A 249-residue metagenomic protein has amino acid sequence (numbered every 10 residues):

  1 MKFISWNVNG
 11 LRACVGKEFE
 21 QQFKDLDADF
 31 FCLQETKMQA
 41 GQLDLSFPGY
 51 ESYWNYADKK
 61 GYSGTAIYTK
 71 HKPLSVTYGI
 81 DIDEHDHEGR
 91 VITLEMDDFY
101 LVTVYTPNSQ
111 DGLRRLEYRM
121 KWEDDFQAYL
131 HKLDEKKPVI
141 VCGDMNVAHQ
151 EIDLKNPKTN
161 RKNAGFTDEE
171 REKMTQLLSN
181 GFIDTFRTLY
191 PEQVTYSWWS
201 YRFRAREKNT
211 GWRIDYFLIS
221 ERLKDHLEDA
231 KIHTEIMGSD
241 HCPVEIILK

Functional and structural regions predicted by a protein language model:
M1-F47, E51, A57-S63, H149 (+1 more regions): N-terminal, active-site-proximal structural segment of metallo-dependent hydrolase catalytic domains
M1-N9, D98-Q110, C142: Active-site-proximal beta-strand elements of phosphoester/diester hydrolases
N7, F23-G41, L101, L130-E151 (+4 more regions): Active-site beta-strand/loop signature of hydrolases that rely on acidic residues for catalysis
K37, Q42-S109: Structured beta-strand-rich core segments of catalytic domains in phosphoester-bond hydrolases
E51, D125-T210, I214: Metal-dependent phosphoesterases centered on the DNase I-like endonuclease/exonuclease/phosphatase
K60-S75, Q193, R204-D225: Conserved beta strand-loop-helix elements of the APE1-like EEP
D81-I82, P107-E123, K158-K162: Surface-exposed cleft-lining segments at the edges of enzyme active sites
K231-K249: Surface polyanion/phosphate-binding segment centered on an Asp-His-Pro turn
